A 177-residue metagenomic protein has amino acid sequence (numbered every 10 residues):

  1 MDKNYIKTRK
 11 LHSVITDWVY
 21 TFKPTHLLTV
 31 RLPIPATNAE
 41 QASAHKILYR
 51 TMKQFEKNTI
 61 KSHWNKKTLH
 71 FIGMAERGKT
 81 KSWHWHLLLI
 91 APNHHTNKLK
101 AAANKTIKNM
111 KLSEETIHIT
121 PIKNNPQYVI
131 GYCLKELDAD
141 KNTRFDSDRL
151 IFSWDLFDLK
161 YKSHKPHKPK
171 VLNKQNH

Functional and structural regions predicted by a protein language model:
M1-W83, A91-H177: Right-hand nucleic-acid polymerase module
